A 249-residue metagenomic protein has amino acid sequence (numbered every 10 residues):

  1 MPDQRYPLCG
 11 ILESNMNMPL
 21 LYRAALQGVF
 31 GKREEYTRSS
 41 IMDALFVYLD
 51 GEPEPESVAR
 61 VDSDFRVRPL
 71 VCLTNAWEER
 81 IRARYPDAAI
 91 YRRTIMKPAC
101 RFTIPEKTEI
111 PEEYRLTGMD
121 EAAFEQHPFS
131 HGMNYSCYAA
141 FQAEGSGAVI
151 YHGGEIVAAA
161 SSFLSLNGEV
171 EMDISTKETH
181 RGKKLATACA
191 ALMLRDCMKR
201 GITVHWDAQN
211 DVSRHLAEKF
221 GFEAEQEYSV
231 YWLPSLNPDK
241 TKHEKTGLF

Functional and structural regions predicted by a protein language model:
M18-R23, Q27-A122, W232: Acyl-donor-binding surface of acyltransferase catalytic domains
S57-R60, G182-D196, H215, K219: Conserved acetyl-CoA-binding loop-helix of GNAT-fold acetyltransferases
R66-N75, C197-Q209: Conserved GNAT acetyl-CoA-binding A-motif
E78-Y85, Q209-E227: Conserved active-site alpha-helix within GNAT-family acetyltransferase domains
E106-E169: Flexible, substrate/cofactor-facing loop regions flanked by secondary structure within enzyme catalytic domains
E169, I174-A188: Conserved glycine-rich acetyl-CoA-binding loop
K219-F249: Terminal substrate-recognition subdomain of acyl/acetyltransferases
